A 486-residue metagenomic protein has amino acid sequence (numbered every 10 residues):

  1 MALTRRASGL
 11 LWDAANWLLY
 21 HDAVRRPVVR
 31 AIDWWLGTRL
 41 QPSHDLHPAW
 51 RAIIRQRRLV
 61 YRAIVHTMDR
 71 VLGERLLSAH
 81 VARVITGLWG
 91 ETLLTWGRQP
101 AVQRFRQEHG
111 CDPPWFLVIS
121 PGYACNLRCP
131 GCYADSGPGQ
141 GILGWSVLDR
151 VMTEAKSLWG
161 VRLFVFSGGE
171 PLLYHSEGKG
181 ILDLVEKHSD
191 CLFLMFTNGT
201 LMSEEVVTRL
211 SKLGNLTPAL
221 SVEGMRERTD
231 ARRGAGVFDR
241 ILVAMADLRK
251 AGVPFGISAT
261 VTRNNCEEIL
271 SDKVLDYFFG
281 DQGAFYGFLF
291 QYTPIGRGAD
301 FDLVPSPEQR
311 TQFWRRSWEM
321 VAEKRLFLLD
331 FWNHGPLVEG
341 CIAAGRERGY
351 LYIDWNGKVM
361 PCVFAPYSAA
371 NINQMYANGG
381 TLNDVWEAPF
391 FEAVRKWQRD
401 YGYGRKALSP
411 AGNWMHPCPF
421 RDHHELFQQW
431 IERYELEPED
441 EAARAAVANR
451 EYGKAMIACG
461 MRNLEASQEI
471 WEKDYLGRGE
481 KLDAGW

Functional and structural regions predicted by a protein language model:
M1-V29: Non-catalytic protein-protein interaction scaffold segments in large eukaryotic complex-forming proteins
G37-T208, L213, L482, W486: Conserved alpha-helical substructure of the radical SAM core
C132-L143, P366-N371, D422-D440: Iron-sulfur (Fe-S) cluster-binding segments and ferredoxin-like electron-carrier domains, especially [2Fe-2S]
L148-G168, Y174-Q291: Radical SAM/AdoMet-radical enzyme domain recognition
N264-C266, F285-P307, L329-G340, P366-N373: Flexible glycine/acidic-rich beta-alpha junction loops that bind and position SAM and/or redox cofactors in anaerobic
E308-L337, F364-L426: C-terminal accessory region of radical SAM enzymes
R346-G349: Short loop/turn microsegments at loop-to-beta-strand junctions
